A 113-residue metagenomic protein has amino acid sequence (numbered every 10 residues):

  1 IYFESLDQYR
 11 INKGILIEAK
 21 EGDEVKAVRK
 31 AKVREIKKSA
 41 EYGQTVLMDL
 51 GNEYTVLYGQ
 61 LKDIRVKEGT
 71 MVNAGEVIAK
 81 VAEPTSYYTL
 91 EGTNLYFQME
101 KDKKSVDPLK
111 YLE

Functional and structural regions predicted by a protein language model:
I1, I36-K37, I64, V81-P84: Residue-level recognition of beta-strand microenvironments
I1-Y42, A74: Surface-exposed, glycine-biased beta-strand/turn segments
K13, E21-E24, K62, E68 (+1 more regions): Short, conserved secondary-structure segments in the cores of folded domains
I15-E18, T45-L50, Y96-M99: Short, acidic/hydrophobic/Gly-rich beta-strand patch recurrent on exposed beta strands that often constitutes part
L16, L47, L57, K80 (+1 more regions): Conserved beta-strand positions that form and line the central face of beta-propeller blades
D23-K26, K67, V106-L109: Surface-exposed connector loops and short turns at secondary-structure junctions
A27-R65: Zn2+-dependent peptidoglycan hydrolase active-site motif and core
T70-E113: Conserved, short, structured surface segments that act as functional micro-motifs
